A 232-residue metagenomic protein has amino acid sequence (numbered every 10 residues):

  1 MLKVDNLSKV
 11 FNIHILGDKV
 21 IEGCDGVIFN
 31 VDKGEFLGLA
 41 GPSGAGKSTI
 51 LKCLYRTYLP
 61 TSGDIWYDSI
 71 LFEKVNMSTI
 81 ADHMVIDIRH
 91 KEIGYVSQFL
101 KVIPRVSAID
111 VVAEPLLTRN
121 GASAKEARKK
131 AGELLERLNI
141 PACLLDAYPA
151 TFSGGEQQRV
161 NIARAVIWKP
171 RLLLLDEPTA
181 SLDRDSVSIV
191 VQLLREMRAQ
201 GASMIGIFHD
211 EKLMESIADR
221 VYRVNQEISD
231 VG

Functional and structural regions predicted by a protein language model:
Y55: Helix-to-loop junction immediately C-terminal to a conserved catalytic motif
D64-D87: ABC ATPase NBD Q-loop/coupling interface
V106-E114: Short coil-to-helix segment of the ABC ATPase nucleotide-binding domain corresponding to the Q-loop/switch region
K125-C143: Conserved ABC ATPase "signature" region
Y148-F152, E156: Conserved ABC ATPase signature
A165-V166: ABC ATPase C-loop
K169: Conserved catalytic motifs of ABC-family nucleotide-binding domains
L173-D176: Catalytic Walker B motif of ABC-type/P-loop ATPase nucleotide-binding domains
